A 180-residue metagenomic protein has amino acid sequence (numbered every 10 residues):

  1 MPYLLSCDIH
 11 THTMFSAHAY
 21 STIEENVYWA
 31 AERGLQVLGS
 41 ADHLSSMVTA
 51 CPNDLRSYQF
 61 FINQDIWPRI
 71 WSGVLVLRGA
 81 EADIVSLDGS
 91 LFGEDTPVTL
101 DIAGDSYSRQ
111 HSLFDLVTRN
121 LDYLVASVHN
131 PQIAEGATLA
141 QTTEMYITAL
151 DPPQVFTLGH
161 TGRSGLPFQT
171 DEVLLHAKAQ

Functional and structural regions predicted by a protein language model:
P2-Y3: Catalytic phosphate/metal-binding cores of nucleic-acid and nucleotide-processing enzymes, i.e., regions that mediate
S6-A17, S40-S45, L158-G162: Histidine-centered catalytic micro-motifs
A17-A19, P167: Enrichment for repetitive, rod-forming helical segments
Y20-E24: Short amphipathic alpha-helical segment that frequently serves as the phosphate-/nucleotide-binding helix
N26-A41: Catalytic domains of carbohydrate-active enzymes, especially glycoside hydrolases
L38-H43, V76-A80: Short beta-strand segments at enzyme active-site cores
V48-Q180: Extended substrate/RNA-proximal surfaces in nucleic-acid metabolism proteins
